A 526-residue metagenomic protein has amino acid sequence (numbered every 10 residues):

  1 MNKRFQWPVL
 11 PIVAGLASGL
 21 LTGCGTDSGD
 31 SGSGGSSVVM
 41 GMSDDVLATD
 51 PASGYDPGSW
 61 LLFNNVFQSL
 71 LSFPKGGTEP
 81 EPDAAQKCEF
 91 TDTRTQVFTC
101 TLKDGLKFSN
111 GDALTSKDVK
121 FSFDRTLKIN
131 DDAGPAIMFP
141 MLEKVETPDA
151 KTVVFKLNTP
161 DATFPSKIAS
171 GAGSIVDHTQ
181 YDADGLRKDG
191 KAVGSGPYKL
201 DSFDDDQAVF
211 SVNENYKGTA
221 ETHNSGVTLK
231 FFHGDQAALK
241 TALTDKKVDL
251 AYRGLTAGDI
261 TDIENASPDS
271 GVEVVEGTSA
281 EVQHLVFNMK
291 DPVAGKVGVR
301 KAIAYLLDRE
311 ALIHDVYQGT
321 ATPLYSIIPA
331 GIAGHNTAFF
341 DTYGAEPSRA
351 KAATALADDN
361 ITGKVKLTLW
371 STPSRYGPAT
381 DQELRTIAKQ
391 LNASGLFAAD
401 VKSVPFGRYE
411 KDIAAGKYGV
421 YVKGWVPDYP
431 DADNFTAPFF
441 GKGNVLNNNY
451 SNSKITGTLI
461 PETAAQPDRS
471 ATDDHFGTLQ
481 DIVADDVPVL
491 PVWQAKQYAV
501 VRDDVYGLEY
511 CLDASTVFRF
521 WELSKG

Functional and structural regions predicted by a protein language model:
S33-S36, V212, L306-H335, A379-T386 (+1 more regions): Detector for C-terminal structural segments
G41-T93, D124, V193: N-terminal lobe/hinge region of extracytoplasmic solute-binding protein
T101, P135-Q180, S202: Surface-exposed binding/hinge segments that line and control ligand-binding clefts or catalytic entry sites
L114-D124, T152-K156, G196-P197, N224-G226 (+5 more regions): Alpha-helical secondary-structure segments
A169-T222: Gly/Pro-rich hinge or "lid" segments in bacterial periplasmic/extracellular proteins
N215-D262: Ligand-site clamp/hinge motif
P323-D359, Y376-Q382: Structural transition elements
A357-P427: Ligand/substrate-recognition segments at binding pockets and active sites
